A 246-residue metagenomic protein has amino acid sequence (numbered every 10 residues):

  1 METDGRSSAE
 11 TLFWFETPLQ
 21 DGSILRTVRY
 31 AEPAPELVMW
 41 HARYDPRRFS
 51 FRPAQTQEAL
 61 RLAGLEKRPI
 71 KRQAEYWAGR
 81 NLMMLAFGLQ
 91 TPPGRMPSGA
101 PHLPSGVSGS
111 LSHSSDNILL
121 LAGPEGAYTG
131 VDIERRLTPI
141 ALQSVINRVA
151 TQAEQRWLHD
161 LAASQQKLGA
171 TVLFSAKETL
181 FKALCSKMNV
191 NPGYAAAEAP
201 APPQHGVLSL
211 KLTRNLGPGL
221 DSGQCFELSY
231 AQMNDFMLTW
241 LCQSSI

Functional and structural regions predicted by a protein language model:
E2-I246: Core catalytic alpha/beta fold that binds nucleotide/phospho-ligands
